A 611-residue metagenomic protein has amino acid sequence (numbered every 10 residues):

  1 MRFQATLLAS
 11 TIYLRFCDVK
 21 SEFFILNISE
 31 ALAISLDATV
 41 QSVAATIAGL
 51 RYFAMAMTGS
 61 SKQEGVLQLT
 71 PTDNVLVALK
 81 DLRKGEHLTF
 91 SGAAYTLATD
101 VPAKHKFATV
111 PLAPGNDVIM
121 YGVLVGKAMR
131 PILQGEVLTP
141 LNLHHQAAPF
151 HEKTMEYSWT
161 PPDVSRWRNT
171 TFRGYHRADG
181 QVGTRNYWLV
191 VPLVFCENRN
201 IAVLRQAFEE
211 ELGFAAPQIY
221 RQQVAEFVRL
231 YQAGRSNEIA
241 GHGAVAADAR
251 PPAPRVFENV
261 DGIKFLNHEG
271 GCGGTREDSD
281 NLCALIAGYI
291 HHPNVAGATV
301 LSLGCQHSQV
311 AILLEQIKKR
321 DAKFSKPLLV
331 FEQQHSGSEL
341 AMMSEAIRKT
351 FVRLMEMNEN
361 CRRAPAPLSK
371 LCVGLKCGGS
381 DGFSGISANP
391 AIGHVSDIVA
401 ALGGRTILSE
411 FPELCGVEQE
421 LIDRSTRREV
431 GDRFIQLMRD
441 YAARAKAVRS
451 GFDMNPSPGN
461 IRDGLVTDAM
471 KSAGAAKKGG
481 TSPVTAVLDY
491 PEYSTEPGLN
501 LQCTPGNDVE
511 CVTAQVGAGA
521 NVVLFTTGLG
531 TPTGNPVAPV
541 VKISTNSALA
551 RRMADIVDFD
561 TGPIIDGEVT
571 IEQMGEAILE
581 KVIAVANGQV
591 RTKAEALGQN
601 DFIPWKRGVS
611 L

Functional and structural regions predicted by a protein language model:
R2-L8: Extreme N-terminal basic, low-complexity initiation segments that serve as generic localization/processing leaders
I28-A31, G122: Secretory-pathway ectodomains
A45-M55: Short, Lys/Arg-enriched N-terminal segments with co-localized hydrophobic residues within the first ~10-30 amino acids
A56-K376, S380-V484, E496-T513, G519-V522 (+1 more regions): Metallocofactor- and cofactor-centric catalytic cores in central/energy metabolism, strongly enriched
T526-T531: Short acidic/histidine-rich active-site segments
